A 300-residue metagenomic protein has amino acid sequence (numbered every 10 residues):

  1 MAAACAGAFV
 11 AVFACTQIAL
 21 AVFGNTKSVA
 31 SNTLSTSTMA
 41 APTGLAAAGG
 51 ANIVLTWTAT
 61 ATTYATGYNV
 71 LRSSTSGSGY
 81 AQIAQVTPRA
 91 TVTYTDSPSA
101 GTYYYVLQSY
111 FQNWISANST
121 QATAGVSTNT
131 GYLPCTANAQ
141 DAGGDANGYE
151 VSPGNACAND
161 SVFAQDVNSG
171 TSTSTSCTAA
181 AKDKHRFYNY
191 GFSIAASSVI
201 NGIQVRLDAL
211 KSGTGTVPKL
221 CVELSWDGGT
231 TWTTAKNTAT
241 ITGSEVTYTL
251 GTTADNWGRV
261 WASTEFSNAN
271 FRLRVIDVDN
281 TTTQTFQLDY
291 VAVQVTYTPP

Functional and structural regions predicted by a protein language model:
M1-G24: Sec-dependent, cleavable N-terminal signal peptides
A19, Y105-V106, L273: Hydrophobic beta-strand segments within extracellular beta-sandwich modules
G24, Q108-Q112, I276-V278: Beta-strand-rich extracellular modules
K27-Y64, N113-T130: Pro/Thr/Ser/Gly-rich low-complexity, intrinsically disordered linker/stalk tracts
A65, A100-T102, F266-N270: Extracellular Ig-like/FN3 beta-sandwich strand-entry sites
N69-A100: Recognizes extended acidic, P/S/T-rich segments that occur within or adjacent to Ig-like beta-sandwich modules
D96-S116: Beta-strand-rich modules
N129-P300: Disulfide-rich extracellular domains of secreted proteins
